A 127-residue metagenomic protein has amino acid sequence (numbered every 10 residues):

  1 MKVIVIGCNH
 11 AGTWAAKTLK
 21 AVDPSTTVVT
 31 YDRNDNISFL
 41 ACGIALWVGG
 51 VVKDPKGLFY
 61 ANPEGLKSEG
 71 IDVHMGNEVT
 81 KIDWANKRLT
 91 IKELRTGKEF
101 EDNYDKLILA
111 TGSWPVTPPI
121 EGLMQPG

Functional and structural regions predicted by a protein language model:
M1-H74, L123: Beta1-alpha1 glycine-rich phosphate/pyrophosphate-binding loop at the start of Rossmann-like nucleotide-binding domains
I4, F59, P63-G127: FAD-binding core/adjacent interface of flavoenzyme oxidoreductases
